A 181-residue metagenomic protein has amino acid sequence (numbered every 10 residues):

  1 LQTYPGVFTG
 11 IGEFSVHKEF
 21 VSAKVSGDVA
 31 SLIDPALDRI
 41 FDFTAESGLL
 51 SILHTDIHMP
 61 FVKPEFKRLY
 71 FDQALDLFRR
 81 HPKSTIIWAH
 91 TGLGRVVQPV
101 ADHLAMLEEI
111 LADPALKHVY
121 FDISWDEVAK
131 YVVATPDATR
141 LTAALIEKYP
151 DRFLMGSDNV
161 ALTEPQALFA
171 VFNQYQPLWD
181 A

Functional and structural regions predicted by a protein language model:
L1-M59, Y120, W125: Active-site gating/metal-coordination segments in enzymes
L1-T9, R39-E46, D76-P82, L107-L116 (+1 more regions): Acidic (Asp/Glu)-rich catalytic clusters
T3, L32, V62-L69, Q98-P99 (+1 more regions): Extracytoplasmic/periplasmic, Sec-exported soluble proteins
G12, D28, F61-V62, R95 (+2 more regions): Conserved short-loop catalytic and cofactor-binding motifs
S26-L37, F66-Q73, A101-M106, T135-L141: Charged helix-capping and loop-helix junction motifs
L50, P82-T85: Short, proline-centered helix/strand-breaking motifs
L53, V62, F66, A89 (+1 more regions): Single, functionally critical "micro-switch" positions that shape active/binding sites and transmembrane helices
T85-A181: H/E-rich (His + Asp/Glu) clusters that bind or coordinate divalent metals
